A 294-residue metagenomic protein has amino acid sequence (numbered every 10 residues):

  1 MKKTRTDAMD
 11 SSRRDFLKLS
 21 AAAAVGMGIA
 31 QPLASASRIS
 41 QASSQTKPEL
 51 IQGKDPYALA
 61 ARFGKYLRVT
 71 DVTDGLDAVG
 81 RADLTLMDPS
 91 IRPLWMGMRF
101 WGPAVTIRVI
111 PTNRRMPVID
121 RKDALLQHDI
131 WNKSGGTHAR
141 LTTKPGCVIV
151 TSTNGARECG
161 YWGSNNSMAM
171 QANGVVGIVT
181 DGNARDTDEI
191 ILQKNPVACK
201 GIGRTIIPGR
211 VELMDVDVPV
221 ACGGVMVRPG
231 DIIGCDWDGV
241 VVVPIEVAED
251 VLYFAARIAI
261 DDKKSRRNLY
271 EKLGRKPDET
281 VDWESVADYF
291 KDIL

Functional and structural regions predicted by a protein language model:
M1-D15, S37-Q41: N-terminal secretory signal peptides
R13-G26: N-terminal export leaders
Q31-A61: C-terminal segment of N-terminal export signals and the immediately downstream linker at the start of the mature
Y57-D129: N-terminal low-complexity or amphipathic/hydrophobic leaders
T85-D88, V150-S152, I178-G182, A198-C199 (+1 more regions): General beta-strand structural signal in soluble alpha/beta enzymes
H138-D181: Extracellular/luminal Protease-associated
T180-D181, T187-G230: A contiguous pocket-lining binding segment that forms or flanks enzyme active sites
I232-K272: A hydrophobic, small-residue-rich beta->alpha segment in the mid-to-C-terminal subdomain of diverse proteins
